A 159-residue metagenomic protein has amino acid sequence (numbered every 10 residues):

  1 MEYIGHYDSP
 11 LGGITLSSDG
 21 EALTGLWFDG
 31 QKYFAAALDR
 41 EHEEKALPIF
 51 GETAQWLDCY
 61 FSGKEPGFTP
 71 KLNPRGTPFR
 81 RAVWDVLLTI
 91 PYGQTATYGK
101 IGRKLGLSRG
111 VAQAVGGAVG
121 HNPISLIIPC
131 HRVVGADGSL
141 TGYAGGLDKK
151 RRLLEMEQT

Functional and structural regions predicted by a protein language model:
M1-G110, M156-T159: Basic nucleic-acid-binding alpha-helical/helix-turn surface characteristic of O6-alkylguanine DNA
F68-L72, V115, L140-Y143: Short clusters of hydrophobic/aromatic residues that line enzyme substrate/ligand-binding pockets
L107-V119: Short, positively charged loop/turn segments that connect secondary-structure elements
N122: Phosphate-backbone recognition surface of nucleic-acid-processing proteins
I127: Major-groove DNA-recognition helix of helix-turn-helix-type DNA-binding domains
C130: Short cysteine clusters
A136-T159: …primarily DNA-binding HTH/wHTH and HhH modules…
